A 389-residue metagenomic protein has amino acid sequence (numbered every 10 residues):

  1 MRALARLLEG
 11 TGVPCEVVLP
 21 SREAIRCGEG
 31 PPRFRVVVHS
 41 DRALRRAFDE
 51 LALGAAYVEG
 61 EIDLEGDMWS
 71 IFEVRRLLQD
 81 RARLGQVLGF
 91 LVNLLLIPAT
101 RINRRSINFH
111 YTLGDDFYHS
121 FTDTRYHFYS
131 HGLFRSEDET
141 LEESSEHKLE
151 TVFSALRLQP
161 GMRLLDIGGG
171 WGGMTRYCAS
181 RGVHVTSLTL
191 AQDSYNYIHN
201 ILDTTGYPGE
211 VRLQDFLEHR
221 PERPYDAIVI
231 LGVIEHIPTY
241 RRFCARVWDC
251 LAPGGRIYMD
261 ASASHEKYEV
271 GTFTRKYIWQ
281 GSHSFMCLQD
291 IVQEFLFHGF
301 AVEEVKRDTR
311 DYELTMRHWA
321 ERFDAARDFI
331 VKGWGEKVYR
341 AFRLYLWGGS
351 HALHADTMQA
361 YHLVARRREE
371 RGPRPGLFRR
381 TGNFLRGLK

Functional and structural regions predicted by a protein language model:
M1-S145, T151, A155, R181: Feature captures hydrophobic
G161-G168: Conserved class I S-adenosyl-L-methionine
W171-G182: Conserved SAM-binding loop of SAM-dependent methyltransferases across substrates and taxa, primarily the Class I
H184-T189: Conserved SAM-binding motif I beta-strand of class I
T205-E218: Conserved SAM-binding strand-loop segment of SAM-dependent methyltransferases
E218-I228: A short acidic, Gly/Pro-enriched loop at the edge of an enzyme's catalytic core that lines a small-molecule cofactor
R241-R256: A short glycine-rich, Lys/Arg-flanked "PGG" loop and its adjoining helix->strand segment in the class I
A263-G372: Substrate-binding/catalytic lobe of Class I Rossmann-like enzymes that use SAM or dcSAM, i.e., the mid-to-C-terminal
